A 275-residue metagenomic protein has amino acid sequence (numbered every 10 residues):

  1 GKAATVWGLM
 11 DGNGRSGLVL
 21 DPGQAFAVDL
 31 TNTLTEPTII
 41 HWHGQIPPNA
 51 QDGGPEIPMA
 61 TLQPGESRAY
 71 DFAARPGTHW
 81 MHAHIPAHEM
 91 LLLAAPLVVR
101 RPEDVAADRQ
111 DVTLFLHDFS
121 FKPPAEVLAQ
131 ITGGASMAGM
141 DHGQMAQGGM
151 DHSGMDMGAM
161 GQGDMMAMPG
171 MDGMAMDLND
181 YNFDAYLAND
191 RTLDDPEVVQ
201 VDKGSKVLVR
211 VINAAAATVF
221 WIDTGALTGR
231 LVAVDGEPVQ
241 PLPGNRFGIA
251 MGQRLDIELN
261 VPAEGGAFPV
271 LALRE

Functional and structural regions predicted by a protein language model:
G1-G12, T31-A60, E89-L92, A106 (+3 more regions): Extracytoplasmic copper-binding redox domains, predominantly the cupredoxin/blue-copper superfamily
G14-V19, P196-Q200: Short beta-strand segments of immunoglobulin-like
P22-Q24, T38, E66, S205 (+1 more regions): Surface-exposed loop/turn positions
G23-A25, T31-T35, R75, I212-A217: Short solvent-exposed strand-capping/beta-turn motif centered on an Asx-Ser/Thr pair
V28, I40, A83, L97 (+3 more regions): Divalent metal-coordination and catalytic microenvironments
T35, P47, E56-R109, N245-E275: Extracellular/periplasmic metallocenter environments
A50-Q63, A167-E275: Histidine- and aromatic-rich segments of cupredoxin/plastocyanin-like copper-binding domains
T113-S205, I212-A215: Acidic-aromatic/histidine active-site loop/patch
